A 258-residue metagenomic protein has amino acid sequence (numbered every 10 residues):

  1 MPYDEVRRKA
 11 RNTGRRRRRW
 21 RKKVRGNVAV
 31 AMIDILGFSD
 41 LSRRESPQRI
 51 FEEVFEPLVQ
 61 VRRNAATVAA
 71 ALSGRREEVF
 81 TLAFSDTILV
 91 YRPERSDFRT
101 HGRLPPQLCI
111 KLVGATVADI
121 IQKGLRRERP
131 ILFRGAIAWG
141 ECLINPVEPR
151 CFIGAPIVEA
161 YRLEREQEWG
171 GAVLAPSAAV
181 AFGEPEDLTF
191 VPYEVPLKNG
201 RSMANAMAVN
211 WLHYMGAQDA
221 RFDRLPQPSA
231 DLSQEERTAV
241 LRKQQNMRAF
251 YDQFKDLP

Functional and structural regions predicted by a protein language model:
P2-R16, W169-G170, L174-P258: Intrinsically disordered, glycine/charged-rich C-terminal tails and inter-domain linkers that flank nucleotidyl cyclase
Y3-A10, R15-D119: Catalytic NTP-binding/metal-coordinating core of nucleotidyl cyclase/transferase enzymes
M32, L132-A138, G171-P176: A structural signal for short, well-ordered beta-strand segments and their strand-loop junctions that often border
L41-R43, P93, I144-A155, G183-P185: A short acidic (Asp/Glu
T81, R129-N145: A short glycine-enriched loop-to-beta-strand structural element that forms part of the catalytic core of nucleotide
T87, W139-I144, A179-V180: Short, internal active-site loops enriched in acidic
G102, P106, I110, G114 (+1 more regions): Catalytic-core segments of nucleotide cyclases and related cyclic-nucleotide turnover enzymes
E128, P156-A178: Catalytic/regulatory signature loops of cyclic-dinucleotide turnover enzymes and related class III nucleotidyl cyclases
